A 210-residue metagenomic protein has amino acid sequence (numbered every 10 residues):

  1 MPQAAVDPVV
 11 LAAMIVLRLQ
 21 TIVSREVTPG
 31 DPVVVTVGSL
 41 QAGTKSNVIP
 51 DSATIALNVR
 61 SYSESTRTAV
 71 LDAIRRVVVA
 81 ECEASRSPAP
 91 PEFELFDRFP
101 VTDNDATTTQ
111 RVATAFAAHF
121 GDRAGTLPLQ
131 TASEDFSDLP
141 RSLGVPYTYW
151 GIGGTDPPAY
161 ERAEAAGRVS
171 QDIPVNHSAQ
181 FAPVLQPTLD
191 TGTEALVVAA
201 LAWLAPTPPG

Functional and structural regions predicted by a protein language model:
M1-A4, V9: FAD-binding subdomain of flavoenzyme oxidoreductases
V9-G210: Metal-dependent amide/peptide-bond hydrolase catalytic core, centered on the "pita-bread" metallohydrolase fold
